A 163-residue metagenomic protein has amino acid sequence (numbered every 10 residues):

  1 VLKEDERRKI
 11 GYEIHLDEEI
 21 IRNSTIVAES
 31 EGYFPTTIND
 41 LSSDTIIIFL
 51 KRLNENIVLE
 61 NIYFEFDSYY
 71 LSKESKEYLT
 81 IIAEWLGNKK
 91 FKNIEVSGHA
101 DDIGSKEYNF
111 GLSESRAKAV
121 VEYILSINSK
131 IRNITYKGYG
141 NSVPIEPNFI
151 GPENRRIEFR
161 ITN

Functional and structural regions predicted by a protein language model:
V1-I14: Short, acidic Ser/Thr/Gly-rich low-complexity loop/linker segments typical of extracellular and cell-surface proteins
I14-E19, D40: Short, flexible loop/turn segments at beta-strand junctions in immunoglobulin-like and fibronectin type III
I20-E31: A short, solvent-exposed beta-strand micro-motif common in secreted/extracellular proteins
V27, I47-F49, N61-Y63, N93-S97 (+2 more regions): Soluble periplasmic/extracytoplasmic beta-strand elements of cell-envelope proteins
E31-F34, A100: Solvent-exposed strand-loop boundary residues in beta-sheet-rich modules
I38-I62: Extracellular beta-sheet/turn segments enriched in Thr/Pro/Gly and aliphatic residues
Y63-S97, V121-S129, F159-N163: Periplasmic peptidoglycan-binding/anchoring modules of Gram-negative envelope and division proteins
S97-N163: Periplasmic OmpA-like peptidoglycan-binding domain that tethers envelope proteins to the cell wall
